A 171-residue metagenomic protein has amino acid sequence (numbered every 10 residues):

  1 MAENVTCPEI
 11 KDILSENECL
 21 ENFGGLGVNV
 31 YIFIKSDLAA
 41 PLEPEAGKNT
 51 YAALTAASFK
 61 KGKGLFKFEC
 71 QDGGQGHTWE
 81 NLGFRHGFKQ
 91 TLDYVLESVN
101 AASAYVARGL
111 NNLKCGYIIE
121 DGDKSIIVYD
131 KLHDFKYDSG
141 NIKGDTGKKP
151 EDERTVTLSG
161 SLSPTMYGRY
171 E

Functional and structural regions predicted by a protein language model:
M1-E3, Y170-E171: Short acidic DE-rich linear segments
E3, P8, D12-D93, F135-P150: Solvent-exposed edge beta-strands and adjacent loop segments that serve as assembly or binding interfaces
I32, L96, I119-D121, L162: Hydrophobic side chains in beta-strands
L38-A39, V99-A101, K124-I126, T165-Y167: Generic "edge-of-domain/loop-turn" microfeature
W79-A101, E151-M166: Oligomerization/assembly interface segments of phage tail-like spikes and tubes
A101-R108, R169-Y170: Short, conserved charged micro-motifs
Y105-K131: Short, acidic/charged, Gly/Pro-enriched secondary-structure junctions
K131-E171: Mixed-charge, glycine-accented linear interaction segment located at domain edges/termini
